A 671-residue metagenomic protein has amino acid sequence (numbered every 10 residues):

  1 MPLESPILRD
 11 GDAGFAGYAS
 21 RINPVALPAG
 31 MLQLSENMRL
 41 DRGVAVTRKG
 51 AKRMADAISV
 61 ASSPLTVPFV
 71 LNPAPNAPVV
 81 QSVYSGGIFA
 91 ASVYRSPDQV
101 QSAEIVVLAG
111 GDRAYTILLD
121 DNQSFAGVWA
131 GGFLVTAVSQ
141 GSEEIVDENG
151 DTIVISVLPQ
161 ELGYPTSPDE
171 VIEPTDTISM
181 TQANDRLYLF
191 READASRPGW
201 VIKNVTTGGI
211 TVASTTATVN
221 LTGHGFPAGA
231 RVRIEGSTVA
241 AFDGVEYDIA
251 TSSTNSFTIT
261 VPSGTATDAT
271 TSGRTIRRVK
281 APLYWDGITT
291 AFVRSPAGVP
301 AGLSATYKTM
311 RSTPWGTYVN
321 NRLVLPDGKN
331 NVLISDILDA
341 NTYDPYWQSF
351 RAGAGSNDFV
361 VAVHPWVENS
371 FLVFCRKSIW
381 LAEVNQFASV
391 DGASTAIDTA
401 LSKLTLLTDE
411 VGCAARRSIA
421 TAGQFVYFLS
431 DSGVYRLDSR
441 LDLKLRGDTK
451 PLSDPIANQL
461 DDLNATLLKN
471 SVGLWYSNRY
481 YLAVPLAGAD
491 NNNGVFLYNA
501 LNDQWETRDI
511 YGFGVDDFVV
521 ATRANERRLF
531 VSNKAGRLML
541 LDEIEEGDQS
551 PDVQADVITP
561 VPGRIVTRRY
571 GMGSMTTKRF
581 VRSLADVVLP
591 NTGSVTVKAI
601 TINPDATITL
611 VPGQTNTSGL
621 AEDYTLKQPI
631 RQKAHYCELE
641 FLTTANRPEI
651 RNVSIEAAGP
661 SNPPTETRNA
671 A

Functional and structural regions predicted by a protein language model:
M1-G131, I145, I153, G163-P165 (+4 more regions): Beta-sheet repeat architectures centered on beta-propellers
F69-N76, Y84, W129-G132, G163-P165 (+1 more regions): Beta-propeller and closely related beta-pinwheel folds
A114-A130, L158, A195-V201, N255-S263 (+4 more regions): Short, surface-exposed terminal/edge motifs of secreted or surface/virion proteins that either
I117-D120, R233-S237, I259-P262, W285 (+5 more regions): Predominantly extracellular/luminal cell-surface or secreted proteins
S124-F133, T152, P159, P282 (+7 more regions): Predominantly a core beta-strand signature of beta-propeller blades across repeat-based propeller domains
V128, L134, D147, I155 (+9 more regions): Generic recognition of long tandem-repeat/solenoid scaffolds
V146-V157, Y164-E170, P174, D194 (+2 more regions): Small/polar beta-strand repeat architecture
